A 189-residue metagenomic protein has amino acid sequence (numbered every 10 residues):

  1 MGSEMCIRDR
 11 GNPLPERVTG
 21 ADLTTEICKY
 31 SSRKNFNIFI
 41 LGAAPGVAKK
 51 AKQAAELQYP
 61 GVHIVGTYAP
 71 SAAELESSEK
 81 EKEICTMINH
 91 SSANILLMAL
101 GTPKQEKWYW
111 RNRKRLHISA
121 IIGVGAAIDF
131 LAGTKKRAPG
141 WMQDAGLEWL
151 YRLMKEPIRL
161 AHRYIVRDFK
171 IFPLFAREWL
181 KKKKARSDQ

Functional and structural regions predicted by a protein language model:
M1-I7: Short, small-residue-biased leader/transition segments that mark boundaries at the very start of proteins
R8-R10, A138-D188: A transmembrane-helix-recognition feature enriched in membrane-embedded lipid enzymes and envelope glyco-/phospholipid
R8-S92: Conserved beta-alpha
F36, L116-S119: A short helix->loop->beta-strand "cap" motif at the edges of active sites that frequently abuts
K52, E106-R115: Short Gly/Thr/Asp-enriched flexible loops that form oxyanion-binding sites at enzyme active sites
A69-E76, S119-K155: Short, flexible loop segments at boundaries between secondary-structure elements
I88, S92-L97, T102, I118: Proline-aspartate-enriched helix->loop->beta-strand connector
L100-Q105, A127-I128: Short glycine-rich anion-binding loops that position phosphate/pyrophosphate groups of nucleotides and phosphorylated
